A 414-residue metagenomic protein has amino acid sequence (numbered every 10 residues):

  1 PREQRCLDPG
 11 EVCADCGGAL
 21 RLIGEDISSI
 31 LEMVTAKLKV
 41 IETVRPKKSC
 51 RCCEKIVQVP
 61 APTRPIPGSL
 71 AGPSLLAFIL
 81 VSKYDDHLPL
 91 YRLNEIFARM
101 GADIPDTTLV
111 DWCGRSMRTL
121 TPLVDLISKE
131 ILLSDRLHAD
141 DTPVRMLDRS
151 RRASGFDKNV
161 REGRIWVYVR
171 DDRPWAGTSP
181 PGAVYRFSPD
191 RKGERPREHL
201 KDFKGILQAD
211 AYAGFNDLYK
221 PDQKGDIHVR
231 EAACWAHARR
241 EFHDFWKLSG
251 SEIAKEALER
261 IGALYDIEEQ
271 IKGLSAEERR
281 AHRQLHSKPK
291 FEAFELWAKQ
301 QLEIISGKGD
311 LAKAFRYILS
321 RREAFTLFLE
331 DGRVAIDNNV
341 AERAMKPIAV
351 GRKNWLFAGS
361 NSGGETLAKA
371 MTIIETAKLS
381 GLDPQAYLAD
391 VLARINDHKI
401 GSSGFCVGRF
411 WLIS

Functional and structural regions predicted by a protein language model:
P1-E3, V34: Eukaryotic intrinsically disordered, low-complexity regulatory regions enriched for S/T, P, E, and Q
E3-R5, G10-V12, R21, E42-C406: Catalytic center-proximal scaffold of phosphoryl-transfer enzymes
G17-I41: Short recognition patches in nucleic-acid-associated and regulatory proteins
